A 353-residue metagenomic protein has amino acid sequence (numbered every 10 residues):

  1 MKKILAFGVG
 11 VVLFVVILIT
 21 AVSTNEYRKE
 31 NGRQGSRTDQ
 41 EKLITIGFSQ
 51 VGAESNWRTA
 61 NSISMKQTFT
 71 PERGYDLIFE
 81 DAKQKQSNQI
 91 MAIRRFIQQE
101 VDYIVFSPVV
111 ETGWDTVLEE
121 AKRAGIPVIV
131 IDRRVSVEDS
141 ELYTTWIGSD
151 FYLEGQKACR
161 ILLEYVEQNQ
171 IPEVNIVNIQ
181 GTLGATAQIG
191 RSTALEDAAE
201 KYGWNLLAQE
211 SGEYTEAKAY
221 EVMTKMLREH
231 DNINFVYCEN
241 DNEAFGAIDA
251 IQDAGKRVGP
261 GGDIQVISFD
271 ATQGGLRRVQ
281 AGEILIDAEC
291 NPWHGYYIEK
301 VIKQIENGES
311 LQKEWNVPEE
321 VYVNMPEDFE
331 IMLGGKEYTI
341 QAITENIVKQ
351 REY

Functional and structural regions predicted by a protein language model:
A21-R37, K42-I44, I179-L183, A187 (+3 more regions): Hinge/cleft segment of the Venus flytrap/periplasmic-binding protein
T45-E72, I78-M91, R95, V101 (+3 more regions): Extracytoplasmic "Venus flytrap"
I46, Q89, W146-E173, A219-Y220 (+2 more regions): Hydrophobic alpha-helical segments within soluble ligand-binding/sensing domains
W57-P71, Y75, E154-I161, T186-W204 (+2 more regions): Short, solvent-exposed amphipathic alpha-helices that sit in or adjacent to ligand/effector-binding or catalytic
F69-A82, V174-Q180, E196-E216: Short beta-strand elements in bilobed, periplasmic/extracellular small-molecule ligand-binding domains
L77-E100, A208-H230: Structural motif
F106-R123, L195, G212-R277: Hydrophobic alpha-helical
T116-L153, T272-R278: Flexible loop/hinge segments that line or gate small-molecule binding clefts
